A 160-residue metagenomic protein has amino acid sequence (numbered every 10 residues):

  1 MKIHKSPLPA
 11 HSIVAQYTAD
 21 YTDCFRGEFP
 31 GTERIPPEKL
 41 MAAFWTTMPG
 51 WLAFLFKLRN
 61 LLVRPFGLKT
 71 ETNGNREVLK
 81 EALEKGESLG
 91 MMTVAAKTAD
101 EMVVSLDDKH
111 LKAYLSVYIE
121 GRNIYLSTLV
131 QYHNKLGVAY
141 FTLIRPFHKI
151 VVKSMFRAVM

Functional and structural regions predicted by a protein language model:
M1-T72: Hydrophobic ligand-binding cavity/cleft-lining segments
P7-H11, N75-R76, A96-E101: Short Pro/Gly-enriched beta-strand edge/turn motifs at strand-loop
T22-R26, E101, N123-Y125: Intrinsic-disorder/low-complexity, polar/charged segments enriched in Ser/Thr/Lys/Arg/Asp/Glu/Gln
P65-G90: Helix-adjacent hinge/juxtasegments
E81-I119: Hydrophobic-ligand binding "helix-grip"
Y118-H133: Short acidic, glycine/tyrosine-flanked loop/strand segments centered on an H-E-D-like triad
V130-I150: A short acidic/glycine-rich loop-to-helix N-cap element
H148-K149, K153-M160: Well-ordered alpha/beta subsegment
